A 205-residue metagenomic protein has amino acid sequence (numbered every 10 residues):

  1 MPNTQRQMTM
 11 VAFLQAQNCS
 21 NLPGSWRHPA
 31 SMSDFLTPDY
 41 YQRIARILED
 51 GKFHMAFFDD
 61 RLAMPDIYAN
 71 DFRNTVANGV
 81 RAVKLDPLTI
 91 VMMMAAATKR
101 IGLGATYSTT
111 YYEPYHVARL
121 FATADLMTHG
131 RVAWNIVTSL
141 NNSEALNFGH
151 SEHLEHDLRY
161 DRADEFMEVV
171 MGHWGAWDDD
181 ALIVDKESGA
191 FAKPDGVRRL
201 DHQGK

Functional and structural regions predicted by a protein language model:
M1-A97: N-terminal beta1-alpha1-beta2 module of alpha/beta enzyme domains
R6, E113-K205: Internal, glycine-rich beta/alpha segment that forms the wall or movable "lid" of small-molecule/cofactor binding
M8-A12, A56-F58, I101-Y107, G130-I136: Hydrophobic faces of well-ordered beta-strands that scaffold small-molecule active sites in alpha/beta enzyme cores
A16-N18, L62, Y107-T109, T138-N142 (+1 more regions): Active-site-proximal loop/turn and secondary-structure-junction residues that shape catalytic pockets, frequently
C19-S20, M64-I67, Y112-P114, N142-A145: Short catalytic/ligand-binding loop motif for oxyanion handling, primarily in non-cytosolic enzymes, centered on
P23-D39, A105-Y115, S151-H153: Active-site mouth loops of central-metabolism enzymes
A56-Y68, G104-A105, T109-E113, A163 (+1 more regions): A broadly tuned preference for mixed-charge, low-complexity surface segments
V80-M94, I101-P114, L154-D157: Aromatic/His-enriched, Gly/Pro-containing loop or helix-boundary segments that lie immediately adjacent to catalytic
